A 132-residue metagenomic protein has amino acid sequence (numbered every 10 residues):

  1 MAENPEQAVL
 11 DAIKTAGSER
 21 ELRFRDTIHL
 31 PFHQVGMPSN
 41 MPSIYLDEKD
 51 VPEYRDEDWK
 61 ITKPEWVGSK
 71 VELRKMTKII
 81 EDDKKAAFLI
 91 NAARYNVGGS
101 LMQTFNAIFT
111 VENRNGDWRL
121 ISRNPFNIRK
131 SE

Functional and structural regions predicted by a protein language model:
M1-L30, E132: Short, low-complexity N-terminal intrinsically disordered segments enriched in polar/charged residues
E21-K84: A solvent-exposed, acidic/Ser-Thr-rich amphipathic alpha-helical stretch
I28-H29, A92-R94, N124: Short beta-strand segments enriched in hydrophobic/aromatic residues within well-folded beta-rich domains
V35, F88-L89, I121: Beta-strand residues in well-ordered beta-sheet regions across diverse protein folds
L73-I79, A92-R94, N106-E112: Hydrophobic/aromatic beta-strand elements that line small-molecule binding cavities or substrate pockets in beta-rich
K78-A86, V111-W118: A short, structured loop/turn motif at beta-sheet edges
R94-M102: Short, cysteine-centered beta-strand-loop-beta hairpins and adjacent loop/turn segments enriched in charged/polar
T104-E132: Short beta-strand edge/turn micro-motifs at domain boundaries
